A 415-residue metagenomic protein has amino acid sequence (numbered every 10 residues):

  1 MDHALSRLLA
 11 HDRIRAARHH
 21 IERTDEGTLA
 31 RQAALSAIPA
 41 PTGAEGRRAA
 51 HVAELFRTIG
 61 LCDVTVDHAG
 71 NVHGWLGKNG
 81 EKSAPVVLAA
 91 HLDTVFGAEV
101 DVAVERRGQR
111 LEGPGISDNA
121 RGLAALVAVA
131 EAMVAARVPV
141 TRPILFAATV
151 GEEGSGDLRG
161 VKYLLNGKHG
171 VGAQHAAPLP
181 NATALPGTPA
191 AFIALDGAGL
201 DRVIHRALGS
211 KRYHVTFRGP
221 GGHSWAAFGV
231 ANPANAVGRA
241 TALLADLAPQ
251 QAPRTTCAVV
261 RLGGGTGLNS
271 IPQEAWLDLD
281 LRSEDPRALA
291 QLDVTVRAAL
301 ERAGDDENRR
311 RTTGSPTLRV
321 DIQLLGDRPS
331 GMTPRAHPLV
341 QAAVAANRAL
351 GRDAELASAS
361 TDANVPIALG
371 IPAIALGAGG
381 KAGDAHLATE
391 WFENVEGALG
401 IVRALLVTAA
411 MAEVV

Functional and structural regions predicted by a protein language model:
M1-A16, A234-V415: Metal-dependent amide/peptide-bond hydrolase catalytic core, centered on the "pita-bread" metallohydrolase fold
H3-E112: Acidic/His- and Gly-rich active-site-bordering loop/insert found across diverse amide/peptide-bond hydrolases
T24, R159, L165-G172, L179-N235 (+1 more regions): Metal-dependent peptidase/peptidase-like ectodomains
L88, R106-D157, Y213-F217, A226-A248 (+3 more regions): Alpha-helical metal-binding/catalytic segments enriched in His/Glu/Asp
H91-V95, D101, G197-L200, R206-K211 (+2 more regions): Short glycine-enriched loops at secondary-structure junctions
T94, G221-G222, A359-N364: Glycine-rich phosphate/pyrophosphate-binding beta-alpha loops
V102-G115, R218-G222, R348-L350, A385-A388: Glycine/charged-rich beta-loop-alpha catalytic/anionic-binding loops adjacent to active sites
R110, G115-L208, Q250, L268-N269 (+1 more regions): Acidic/histidine-rich catalytic neighborhood of metal-dependent amide-processing enzymes
